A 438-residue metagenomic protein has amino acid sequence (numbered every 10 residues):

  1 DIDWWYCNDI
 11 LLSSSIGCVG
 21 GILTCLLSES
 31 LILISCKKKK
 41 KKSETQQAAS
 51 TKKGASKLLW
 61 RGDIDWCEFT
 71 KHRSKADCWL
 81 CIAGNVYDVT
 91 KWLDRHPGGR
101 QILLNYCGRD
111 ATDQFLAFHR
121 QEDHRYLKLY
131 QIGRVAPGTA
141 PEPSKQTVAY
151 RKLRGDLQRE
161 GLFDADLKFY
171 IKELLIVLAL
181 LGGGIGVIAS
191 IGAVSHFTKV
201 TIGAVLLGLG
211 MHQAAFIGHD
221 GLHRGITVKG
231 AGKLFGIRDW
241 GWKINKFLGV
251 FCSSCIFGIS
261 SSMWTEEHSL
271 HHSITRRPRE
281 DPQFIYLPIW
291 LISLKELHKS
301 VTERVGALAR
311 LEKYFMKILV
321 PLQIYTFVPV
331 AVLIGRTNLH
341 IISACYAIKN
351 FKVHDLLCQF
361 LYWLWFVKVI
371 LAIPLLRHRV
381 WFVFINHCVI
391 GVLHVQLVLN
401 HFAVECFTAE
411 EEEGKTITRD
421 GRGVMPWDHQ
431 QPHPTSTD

Functional and structural regions predicted by a protein language model:
D3, C7-C25, L167-A214, S253-F257 (+2 more regions): Alpha-helical bilayer-embedded segments of polytopic membrane proteins, i.e., transmembrane/intramembrane helices
D3-F163: B-type heme-binding environments
D9, G21, P141-K145, A149-R151 (+7 more regions): Long, hydrophobic alpha-helical transmembrane bundles and adjoining juxtamembrane helices/loops of multi-pass integral
E29-K38, G225, V395-C406, E410: Transmembrane-cytosolic junction motif
K42, K52, T139-P141, Y150 (+3 more regions): Polar-ligand-bearing catalytic/cofactor-coordination segments of membrane-embedded or membrane-tethered inner-membrane
G84, L157, H219, H268-H271 (+1 more regions): Divalent metal-coordination and catalytic microenvironments
D156-L167, L308-M316: Cytosolic juxtamembrane amphipathic/interface segments immediately preceding and feeding into a transmembrane helix
A204-N350, T408-D438: Membrane-embedded catalytic scaffold of the fatty acid hydroxylase/desaturase
